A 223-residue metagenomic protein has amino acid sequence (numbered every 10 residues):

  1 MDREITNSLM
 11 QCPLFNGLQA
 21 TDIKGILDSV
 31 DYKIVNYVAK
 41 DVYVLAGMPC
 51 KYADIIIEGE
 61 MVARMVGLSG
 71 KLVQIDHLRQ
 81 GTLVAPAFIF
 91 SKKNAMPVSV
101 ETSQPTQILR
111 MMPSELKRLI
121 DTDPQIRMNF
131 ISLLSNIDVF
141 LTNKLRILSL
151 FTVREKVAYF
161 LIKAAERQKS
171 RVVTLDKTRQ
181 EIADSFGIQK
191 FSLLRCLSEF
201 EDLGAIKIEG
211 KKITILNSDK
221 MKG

Functional and structural regions predicted by a protein language model:
M1-A39, L83-V84, F88-S91: Cyclic nucleotide-binding regulatory module and flanking cytosolic helices
V30, Q74-S132: Cyclic-nucleotide recognition modules
V38-A39, I57-E58, R79, Q104: A cytosolic small-molecule/anion-sensing beta-strand core signal
V42-M48: Short phosphate-coordinating micro-motif centered on Lys-Gly-acidic
K51-R64, Q80-G81: Glycine- and acidic-residue-biased ligand/ion/polar-headgroup-sensing regions
S103, D121-G187: Polybasic "coupling" helices that flank or enter modular domains
A164-G223: Phosphate-/nucleic-acid-contacting segments
